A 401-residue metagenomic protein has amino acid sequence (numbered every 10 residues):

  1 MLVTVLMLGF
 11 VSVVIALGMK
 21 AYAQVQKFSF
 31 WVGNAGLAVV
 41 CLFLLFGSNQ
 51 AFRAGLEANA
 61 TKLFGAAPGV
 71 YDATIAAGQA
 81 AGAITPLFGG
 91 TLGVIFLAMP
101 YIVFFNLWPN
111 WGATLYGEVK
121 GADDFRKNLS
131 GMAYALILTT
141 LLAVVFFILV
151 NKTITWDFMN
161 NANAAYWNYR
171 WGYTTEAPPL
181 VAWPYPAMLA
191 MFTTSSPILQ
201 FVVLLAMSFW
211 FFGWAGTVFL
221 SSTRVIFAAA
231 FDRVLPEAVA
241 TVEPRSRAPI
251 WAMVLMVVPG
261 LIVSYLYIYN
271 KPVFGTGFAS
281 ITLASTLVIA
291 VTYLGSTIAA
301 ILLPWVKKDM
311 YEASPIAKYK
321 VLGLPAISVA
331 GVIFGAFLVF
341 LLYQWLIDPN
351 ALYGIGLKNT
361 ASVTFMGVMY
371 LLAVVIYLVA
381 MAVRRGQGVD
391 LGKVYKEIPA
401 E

Functional and structural regions predicted by a protein language model:
L2-P68, L107, G131-L138, T286-L294 (+4 more regions): Membrane-interface loop-to-helix entry segments
V11, V25-F28, V32, V242-R247 (+2 more regions): C-terminal membrane-solvent junction of multi-pass transporters and transport-like membrane proteins
L17-K27, L107-F146, T223-R245: Hydrophobic, small-residue-rich membrane helices and short re-entrant helix-turn-helix hairpins that build
N34-A81, F147-D157, Y293-M310, F340-I347: Hydrophobic alpha-helical segments and their helix-loop junctions in multi-pass secondary transporters
P68, T74-G82, G131-A215, L235-T282: TM-loop-TM module centered on a large, flexible mid-protein loop between adjacent transmembrane helices in multi-pass
Y101, N106-L115, T194-E237, Y293-A300: Membrane-helix boundary/coupling elements in multi-pass transport proteins
M256-K271, G335-I355: Alpha-helical transmembrane segments and their membrane-interface junctions in multi-pass membrane proteins
S314-Y319, G386-E401: Short, highly charged, low-complexity non-transmembrane loops/tails of multi-pass membrane proteins
